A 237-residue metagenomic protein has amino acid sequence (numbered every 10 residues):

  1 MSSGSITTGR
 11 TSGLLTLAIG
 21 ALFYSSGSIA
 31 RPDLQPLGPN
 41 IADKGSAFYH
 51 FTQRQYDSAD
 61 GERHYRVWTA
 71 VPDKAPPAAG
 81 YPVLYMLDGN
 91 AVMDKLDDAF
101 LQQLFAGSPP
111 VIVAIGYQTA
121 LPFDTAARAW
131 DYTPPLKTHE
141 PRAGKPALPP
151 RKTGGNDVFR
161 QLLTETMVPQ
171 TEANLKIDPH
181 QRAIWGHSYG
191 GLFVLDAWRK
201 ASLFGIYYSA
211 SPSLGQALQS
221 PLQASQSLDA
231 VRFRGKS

Functional and structural regions predicted by a protein language model:
T16-Y24: Bacterial N-terminal signal peptides
S28-Y81: A domain-start/cap signature at the N-terminus of enzymes
A79-L162, T166, Q170, N174: Serine-hydrolase catalytic machinery in alpha/beta-hydrolase-like enzymes
K176-H187: Alpha/beta-hydrolase fold nucleophile elbow
A183, I206-Y208: Residue in the alpha/beta-hydrolase core beta-strand immediately N-terminal to the catalytic nucleophile
G186-G190, V194: Gly/Ala-rich beta-loop-alpha elbow adjacent to hydrolase catalytic centers
D196-G205: Conserved hydrolase catalytic core segment
S211-S237: The feature captures the conserved acid-bearing segment of alpha/beta-hydrolase catalytic domains
